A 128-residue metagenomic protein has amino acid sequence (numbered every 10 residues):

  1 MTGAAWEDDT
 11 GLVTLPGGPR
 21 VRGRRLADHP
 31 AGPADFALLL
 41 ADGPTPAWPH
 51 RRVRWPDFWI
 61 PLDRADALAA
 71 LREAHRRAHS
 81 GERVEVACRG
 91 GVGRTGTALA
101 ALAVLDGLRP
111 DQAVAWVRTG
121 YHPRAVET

Functional and structural regions predicted by a protein language model:
M1-E85, A98-T128: Cys-dependent protein tyrosine phosphatase-like superfamily
C88: Short cysteine clusters
T95: Ser/Thr-glycine-rich phosphate-binding loops at phosphate-binding pockets of nucleotides, nucleotide cofactors
